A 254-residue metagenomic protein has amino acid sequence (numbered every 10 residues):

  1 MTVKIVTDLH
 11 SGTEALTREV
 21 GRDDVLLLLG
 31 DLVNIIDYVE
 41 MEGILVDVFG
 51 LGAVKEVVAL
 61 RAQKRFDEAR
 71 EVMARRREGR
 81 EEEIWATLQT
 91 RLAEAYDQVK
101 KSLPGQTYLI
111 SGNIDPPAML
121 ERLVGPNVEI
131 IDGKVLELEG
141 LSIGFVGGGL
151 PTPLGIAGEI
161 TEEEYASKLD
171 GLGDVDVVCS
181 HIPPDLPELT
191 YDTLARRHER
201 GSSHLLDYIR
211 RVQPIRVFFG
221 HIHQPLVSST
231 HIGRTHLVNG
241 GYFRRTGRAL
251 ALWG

Functional and structural regions predicted by a protein language model:
M1-H10, G140-T152, D176-H181, H236-G241: Active-site-proximal beta-strand elements of phosphoester/diester hydrolases
V6, S11-L138, G240: Core catalytic region of metal-dependent phosphoesterases/phosphodiesterases, especially metallo-beta-lactamase-like
H10-L16, V33-D37, L109-L120, P151-L154 (+3 more regions): Active-site environment of divalent metal-dependent phosphoester hydrolases
V25, V175, S202-I222: Proline-aspartate-enriched helix->loop->beta-strand connector
L28, V33, E42, L172-Y191: Short acidic, glycine-rich surface-loop motifs adjacent to enzyme active sites
K101-T107, V212-R216, G233-T235: A short helix->loop->beta-strand "cap" motif at the edges of active sites that frequently abuts
V135-E139, A157, D207-R211, P225-G254: Binuclear metal-dependent phosphoesterase catalytic core
L141-V177, A195-D207: Binuclear metal-dependent hydrolase catalytic cores centered on His/Asp/Glu-rich metal-binding motifs
